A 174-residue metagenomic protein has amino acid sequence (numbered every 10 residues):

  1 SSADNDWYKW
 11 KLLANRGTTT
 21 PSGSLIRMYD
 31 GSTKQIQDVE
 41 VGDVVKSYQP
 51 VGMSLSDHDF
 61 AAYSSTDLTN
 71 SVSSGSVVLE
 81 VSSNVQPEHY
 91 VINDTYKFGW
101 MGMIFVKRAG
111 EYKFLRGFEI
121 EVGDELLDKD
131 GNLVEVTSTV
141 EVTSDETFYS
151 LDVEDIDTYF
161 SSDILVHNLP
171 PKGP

Functional and structural regions predicted by a protein language model:
S2-P174: HINT superfamily self-processing domains
